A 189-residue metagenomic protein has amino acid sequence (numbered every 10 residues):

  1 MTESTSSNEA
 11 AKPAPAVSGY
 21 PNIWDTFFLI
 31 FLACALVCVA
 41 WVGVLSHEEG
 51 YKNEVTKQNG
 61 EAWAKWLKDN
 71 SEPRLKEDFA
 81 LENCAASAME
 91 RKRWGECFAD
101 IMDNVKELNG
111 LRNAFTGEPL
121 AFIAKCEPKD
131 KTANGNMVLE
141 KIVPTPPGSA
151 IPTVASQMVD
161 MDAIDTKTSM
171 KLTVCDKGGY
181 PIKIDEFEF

Functional and structural regions predicted by a protein language model:
M1-S18: N-terminal Lys/Arg-rich, disordered targeting/topogenic segments
S7, P21-W24, Q58, K129 (+2 more regions): Intrinsic-disorder/low-complexity regions
A14, I30-F31, K52-T56, C84 (+2 more regions): Alpha-helical interaction segments
S18-W66: Amphipathic alpha-helical segments typified by the pilin-like N-terminal helix that continues immediately C-terminal
K76-F189: Periplasmic/extracellular, small/polar-rich flexible segments of pilin-like filament-forming proteins
